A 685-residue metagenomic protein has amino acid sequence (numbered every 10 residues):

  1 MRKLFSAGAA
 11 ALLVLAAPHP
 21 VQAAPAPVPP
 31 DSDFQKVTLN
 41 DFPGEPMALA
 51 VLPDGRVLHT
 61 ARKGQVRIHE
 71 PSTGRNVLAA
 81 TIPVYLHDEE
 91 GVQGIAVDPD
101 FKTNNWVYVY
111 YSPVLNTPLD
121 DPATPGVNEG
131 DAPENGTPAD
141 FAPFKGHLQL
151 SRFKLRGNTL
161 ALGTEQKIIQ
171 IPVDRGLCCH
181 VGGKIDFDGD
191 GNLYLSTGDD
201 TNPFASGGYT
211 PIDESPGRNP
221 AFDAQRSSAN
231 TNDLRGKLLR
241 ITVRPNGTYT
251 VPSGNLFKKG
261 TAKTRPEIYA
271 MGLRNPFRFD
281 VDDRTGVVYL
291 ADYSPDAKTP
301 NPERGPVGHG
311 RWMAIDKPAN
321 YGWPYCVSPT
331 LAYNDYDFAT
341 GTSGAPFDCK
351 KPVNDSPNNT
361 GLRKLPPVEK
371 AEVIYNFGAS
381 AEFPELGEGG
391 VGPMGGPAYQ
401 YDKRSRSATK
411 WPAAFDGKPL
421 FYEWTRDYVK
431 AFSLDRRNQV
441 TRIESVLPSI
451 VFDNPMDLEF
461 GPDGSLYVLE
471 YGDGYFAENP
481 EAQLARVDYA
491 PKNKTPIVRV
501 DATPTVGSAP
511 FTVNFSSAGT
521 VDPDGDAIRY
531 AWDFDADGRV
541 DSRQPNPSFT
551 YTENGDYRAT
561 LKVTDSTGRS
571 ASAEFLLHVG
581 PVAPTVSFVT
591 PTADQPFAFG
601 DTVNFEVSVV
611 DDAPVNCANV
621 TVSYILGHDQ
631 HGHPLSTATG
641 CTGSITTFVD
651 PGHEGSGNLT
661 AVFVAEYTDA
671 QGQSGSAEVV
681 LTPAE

Functional and structural regions predicted by a protein language model:
A24-P43, L162-E165: A short helix->beta-strand "capping" segment at the edge of beta-propeller domains
P25-P30, E90-V92, K102, V114-Q149 (+4 more regions): Beta-propeller domain segments
T38-G64, G392-M394: Beta-strand-rich domains and repeat architectures in extracellular enzymes and scaffolds, especially beta-propellers
T38-P43, A80-H87, I169-I171, R175-G176 (+2 more regions): Surface loop/turn motifs at the tips and blade-to-blade linkers of beta-strand repeat domains
L58-A80: Beta-propeller domains
R75-V97: Blade-loop segments of beta-propeller domains
A502, V506-F511, D524-E685: Long, low-complexity serine/threonine/glycine- and acidic-rich segments characteristic of extracellular
